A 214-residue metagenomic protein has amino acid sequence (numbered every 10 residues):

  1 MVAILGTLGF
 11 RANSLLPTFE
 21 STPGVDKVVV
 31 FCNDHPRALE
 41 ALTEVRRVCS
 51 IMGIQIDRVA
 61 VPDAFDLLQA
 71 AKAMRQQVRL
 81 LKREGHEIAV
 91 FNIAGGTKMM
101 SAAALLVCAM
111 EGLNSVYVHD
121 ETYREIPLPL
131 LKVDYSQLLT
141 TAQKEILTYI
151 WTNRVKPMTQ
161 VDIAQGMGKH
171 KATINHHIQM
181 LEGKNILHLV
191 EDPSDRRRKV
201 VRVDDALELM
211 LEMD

Functional and structural regions predicted by a protein language model:
M1-I88, M99-D214: Long, low-complexity, Lys/Arg-enriched
F91: Conformationally flexible catalytic loops at phosphate/diphosphate-handling active centers
A94-G96: Active-site glycine- and acidic-residue-rich loops that bind and position anionic ligands or nucleotide-like cofactors
